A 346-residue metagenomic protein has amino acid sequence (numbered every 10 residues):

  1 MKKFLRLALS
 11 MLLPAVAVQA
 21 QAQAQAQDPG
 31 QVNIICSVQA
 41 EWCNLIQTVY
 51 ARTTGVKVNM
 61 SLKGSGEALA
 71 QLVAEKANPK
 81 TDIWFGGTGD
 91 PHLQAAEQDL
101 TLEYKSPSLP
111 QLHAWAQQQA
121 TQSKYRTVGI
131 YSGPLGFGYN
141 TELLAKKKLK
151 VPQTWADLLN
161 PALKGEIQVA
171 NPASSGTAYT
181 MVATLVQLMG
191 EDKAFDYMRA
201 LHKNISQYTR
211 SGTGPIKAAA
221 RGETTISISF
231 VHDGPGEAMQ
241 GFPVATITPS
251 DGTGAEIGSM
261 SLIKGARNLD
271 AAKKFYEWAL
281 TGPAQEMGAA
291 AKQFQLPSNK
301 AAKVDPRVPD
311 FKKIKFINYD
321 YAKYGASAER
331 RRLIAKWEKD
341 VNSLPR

Functional and structural regions predicted by a protein language model:
A24-Q94: Early extracytoplasmic/lumenal segment of secretory-pathway proteins
S37-N44, E67, K80-E223: Extracytoplasmic ligand-binding site segments that recognize negatively charged/polar headgroups
D90-Q94, A220, T225-P243: A ligand-binding cleft/hinge motif common to bilobed small-molecule-binding domains
L102-P110, T127-V128, A156, F242-G254 (+1 more regions): Short beta-strand->loop
G133, Y197-H202, Y208-T209, Q240-K264 (+1 more regions): Periplasmic-binding protein-like
G138-L143, I257-L269, M287-G288: A bilobed periplasmic-binding-protein/Venus flytrap-type ligand-binding module shared by bacterial periplasmic
P161-A170, A279-S298: Periplasmic-binding protein-like
E286-R346: C-terminal capping/gating helix-and-loop segments adjacent to ligand/active sites or protein-protein/ligand interfaces
